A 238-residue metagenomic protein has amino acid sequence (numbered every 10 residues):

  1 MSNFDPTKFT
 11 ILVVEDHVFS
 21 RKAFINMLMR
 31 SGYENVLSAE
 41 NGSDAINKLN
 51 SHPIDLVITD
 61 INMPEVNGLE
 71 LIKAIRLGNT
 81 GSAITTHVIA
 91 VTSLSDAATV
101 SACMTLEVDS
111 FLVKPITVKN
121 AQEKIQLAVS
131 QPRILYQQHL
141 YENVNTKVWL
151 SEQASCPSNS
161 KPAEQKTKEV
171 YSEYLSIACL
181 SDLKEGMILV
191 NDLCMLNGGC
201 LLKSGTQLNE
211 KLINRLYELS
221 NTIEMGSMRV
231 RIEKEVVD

Functional and structural regions predicted by a protein language model:
E15: Conserved acidic carboxylate
V18-L37: Two-component/phosphorelay signaling modules centered on CheY-like receiver
S38-L56: Acidic, metal-coordinating helix/loop segments flanking the phosphotransfer/catalytic sites of two-component signaling
N41, N67-K73: Acidic catalytic/metal-coordinating carboxylates
D60, T92: Active-site residues of response regulator receiver
M63: Receiver (REC) domain active-site loop signature in two-component systems and cognate sites in sensor histidine kinases
E70, S95-S110: Alpha4 helix (beta4-alpha4-beta5 surface) of REC/receiver domains from two-component response regulators
I116-I125: C-terminal output helix
